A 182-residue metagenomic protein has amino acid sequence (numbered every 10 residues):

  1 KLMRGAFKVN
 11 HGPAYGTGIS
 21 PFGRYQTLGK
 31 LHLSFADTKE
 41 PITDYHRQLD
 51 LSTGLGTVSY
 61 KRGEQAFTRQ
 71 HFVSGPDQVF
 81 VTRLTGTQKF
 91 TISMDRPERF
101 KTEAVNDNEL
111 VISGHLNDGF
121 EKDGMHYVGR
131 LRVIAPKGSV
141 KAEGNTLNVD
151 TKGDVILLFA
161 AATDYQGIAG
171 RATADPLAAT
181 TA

Functional and structural regions predicted by a protein language model:
K1-A182: Aromatic-residue-lined binding/catalytic grooves and analogous aromatic/hydrophobic interfacial grooves in multimeric
